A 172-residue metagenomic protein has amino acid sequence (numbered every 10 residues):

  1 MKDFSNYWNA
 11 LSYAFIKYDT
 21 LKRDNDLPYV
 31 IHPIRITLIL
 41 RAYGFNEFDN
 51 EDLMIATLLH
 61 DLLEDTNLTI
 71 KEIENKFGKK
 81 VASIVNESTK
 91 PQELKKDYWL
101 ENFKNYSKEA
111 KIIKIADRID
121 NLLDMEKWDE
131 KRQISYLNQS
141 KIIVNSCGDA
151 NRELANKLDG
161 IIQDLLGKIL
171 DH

Functional and structural regions predicted by a protein language model:
M1-H172: Active-site helical microenvironments for divalent-metal-assisted chemistry
